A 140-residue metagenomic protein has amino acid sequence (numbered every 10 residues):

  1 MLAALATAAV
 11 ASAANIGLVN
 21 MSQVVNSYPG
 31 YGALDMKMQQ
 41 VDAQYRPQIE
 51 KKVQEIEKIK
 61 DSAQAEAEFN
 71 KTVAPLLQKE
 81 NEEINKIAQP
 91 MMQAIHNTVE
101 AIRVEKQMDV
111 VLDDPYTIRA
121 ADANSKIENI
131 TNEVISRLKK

Functional and structural regions predicted by a protein language model:
M1-A4: Sec-dependent signal peptide recognition, specifically the positively charged N-region followed immediately by
T7-A13: Sec/Tat signal peptide C-region and signal peptidase I cleavage site
A14-K140: Amphipathic, charged alpha-helical segments and their helix-to-coil junctions in extracytoplasmic/peripheral assemblies
